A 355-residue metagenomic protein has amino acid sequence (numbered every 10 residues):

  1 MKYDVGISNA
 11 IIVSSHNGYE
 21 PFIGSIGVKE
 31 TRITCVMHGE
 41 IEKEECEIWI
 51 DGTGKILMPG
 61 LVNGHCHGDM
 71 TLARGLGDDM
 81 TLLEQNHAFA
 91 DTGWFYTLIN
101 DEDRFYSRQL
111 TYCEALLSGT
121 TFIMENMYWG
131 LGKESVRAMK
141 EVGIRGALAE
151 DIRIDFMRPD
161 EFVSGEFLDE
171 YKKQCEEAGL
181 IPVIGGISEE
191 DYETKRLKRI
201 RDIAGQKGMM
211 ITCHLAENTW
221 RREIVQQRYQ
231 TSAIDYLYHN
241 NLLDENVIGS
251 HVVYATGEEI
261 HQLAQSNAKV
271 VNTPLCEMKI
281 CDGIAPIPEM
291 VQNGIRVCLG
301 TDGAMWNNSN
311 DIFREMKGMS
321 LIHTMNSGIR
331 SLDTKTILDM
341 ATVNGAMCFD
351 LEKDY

Functional and structural regions predicted by a protein language model:
M1-E44, K55-I56: N-terminal metal-binding scaffold of metallo-dependent hydrolase/deaminase domains
K2-S8, K43-H87, E102, Q109 (+1 more regions): Replace "His-x-His-based motif
V13-S25, I280-C281, I287, A346-Y355: Acidic, glycine-enriched loop/beta-strand segments at the rims of small-molecule binding/catalytic pockets
L72-F105, A147-E150, F156-M157, T219-D244 (+2 more regions): Active-site gating loops and adjacent loop-to-helix segments of metal-dependent hydrolytic enzymes
R74-I144, G165-E177: Alpha-helical scaffold segments that flank or form the walls of functional sites
E134-V253: Metal-coordinating catalytic core of metallo-dependent amide/deamination hydrolases
T219-T231, E259-A264, C281-M290, N307-H323: Histidine/acidic-residue-rich catalytic or RNA/ligand-binding cores of hydrolases and nuclease-related proteins
H239-N246, P288-Y355: His/Asp/Glu-enriched, well-ordered alpha-helical/loop segment that forms or immediately abuts the divalent-metal
